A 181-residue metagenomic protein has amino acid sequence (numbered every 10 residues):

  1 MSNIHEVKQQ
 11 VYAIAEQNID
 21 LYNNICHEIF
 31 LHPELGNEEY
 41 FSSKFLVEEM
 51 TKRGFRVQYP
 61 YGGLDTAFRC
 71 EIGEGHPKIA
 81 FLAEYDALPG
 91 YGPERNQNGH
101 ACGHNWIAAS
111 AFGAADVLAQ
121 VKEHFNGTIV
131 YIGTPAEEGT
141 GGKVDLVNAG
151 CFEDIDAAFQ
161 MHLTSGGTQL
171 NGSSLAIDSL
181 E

Functional and structural regions predicted by a protein language model:
N3-N126: Acidic/His- and Gly-rich active-site-bordering loop/insert found across diverse amide/peptide-bond hydrolases
T66, L88-A101, N105-W106, F125-E181: Histidine/acidic-residue-rich, glycine-tolerant segments that coordinate divalent metal ions
